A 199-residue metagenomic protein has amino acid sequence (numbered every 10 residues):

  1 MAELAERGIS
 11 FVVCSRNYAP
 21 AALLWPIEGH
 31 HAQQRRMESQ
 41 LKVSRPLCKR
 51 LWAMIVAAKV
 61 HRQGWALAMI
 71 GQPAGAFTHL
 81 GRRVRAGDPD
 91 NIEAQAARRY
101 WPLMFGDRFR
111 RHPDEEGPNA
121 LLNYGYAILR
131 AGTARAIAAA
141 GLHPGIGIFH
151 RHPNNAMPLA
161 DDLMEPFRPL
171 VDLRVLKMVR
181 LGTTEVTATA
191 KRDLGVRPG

Functional and structural regions predicted by a protein language model:
M1-E3, F11: Terminal-proximal segments
E3-E6, P20-G199: Active-site helix-to-loop segments that bind/position phosphate- or nucleotide-bearing substrates and donors across
I9-S15, A19: Short hydrophobic alpha-helical runs that function as membrane-insertion/retention elements
